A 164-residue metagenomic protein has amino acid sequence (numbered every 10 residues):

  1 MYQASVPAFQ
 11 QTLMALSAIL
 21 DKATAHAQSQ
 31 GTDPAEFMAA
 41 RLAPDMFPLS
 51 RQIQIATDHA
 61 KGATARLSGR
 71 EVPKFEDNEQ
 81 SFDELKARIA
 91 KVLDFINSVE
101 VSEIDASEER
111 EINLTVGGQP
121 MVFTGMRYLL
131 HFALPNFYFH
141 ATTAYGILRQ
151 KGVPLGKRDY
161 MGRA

Functional and structural regions predicted by a protein language model:
Y2-V6, Q10-D21, A35, R41-A63 (+1 more regions): Aromatic-residue-lined binding/catalytic grooves and analogous aromatic/hydrophobic interfacial grooves in multimeric
A4, F37, P44-F47, D77-Q80 (+2 more regions): A structural signal for alpha-helical segments
L16-Q30, A144, L148, G156: Long, well-ordered alpha-helical segments
A27-A39, S98-L129, M161: Acidic interhelical loop/turn segments
M38-V72, P120-G156: Short, contiguous alpha-helical
K61-S102: Helix-adjacent hinge/juxtasegments
L155-A164: Short, highly charged C-terminal tails/helix-capping segments
